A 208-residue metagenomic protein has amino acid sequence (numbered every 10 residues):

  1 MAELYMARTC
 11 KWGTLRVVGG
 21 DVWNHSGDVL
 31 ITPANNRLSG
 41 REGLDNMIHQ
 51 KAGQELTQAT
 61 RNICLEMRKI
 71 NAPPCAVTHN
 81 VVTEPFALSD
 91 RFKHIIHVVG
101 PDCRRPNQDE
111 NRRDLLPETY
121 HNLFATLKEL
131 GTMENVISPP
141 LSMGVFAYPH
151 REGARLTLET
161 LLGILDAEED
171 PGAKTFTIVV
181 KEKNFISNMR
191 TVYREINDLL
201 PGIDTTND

Functional and structural regions predicted by a protein language model:
M1-D208: Macrodomain-like recognition of ADP-ribose-binding/processing modules
